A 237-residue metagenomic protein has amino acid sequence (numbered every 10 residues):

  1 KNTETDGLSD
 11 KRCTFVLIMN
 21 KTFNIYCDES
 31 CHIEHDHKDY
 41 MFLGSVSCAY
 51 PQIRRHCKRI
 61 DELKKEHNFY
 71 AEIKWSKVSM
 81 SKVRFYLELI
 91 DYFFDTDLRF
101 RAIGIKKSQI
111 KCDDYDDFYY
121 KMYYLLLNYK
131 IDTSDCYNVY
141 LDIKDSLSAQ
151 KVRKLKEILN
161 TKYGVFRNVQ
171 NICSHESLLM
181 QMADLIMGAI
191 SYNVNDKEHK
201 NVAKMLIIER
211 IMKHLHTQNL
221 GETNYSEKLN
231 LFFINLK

Functional and structural regions predicted by a protein language model:
K1-K237: Phosphate-ester processing/binding pockets and catalytic centers
